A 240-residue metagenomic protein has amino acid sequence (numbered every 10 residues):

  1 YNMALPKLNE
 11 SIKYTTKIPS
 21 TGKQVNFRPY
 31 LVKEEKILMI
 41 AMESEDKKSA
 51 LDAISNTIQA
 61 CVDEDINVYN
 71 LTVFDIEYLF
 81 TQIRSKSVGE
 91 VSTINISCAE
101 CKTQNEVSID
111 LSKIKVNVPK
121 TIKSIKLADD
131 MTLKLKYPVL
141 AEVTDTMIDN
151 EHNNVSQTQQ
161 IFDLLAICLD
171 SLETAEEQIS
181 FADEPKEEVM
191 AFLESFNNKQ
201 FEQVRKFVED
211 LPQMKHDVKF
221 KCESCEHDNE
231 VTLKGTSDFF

Functional and structural regions predicted by a protein language model:
N2-F240: Long C-terminal interaction/binding lobes of large macromolecular proteins
